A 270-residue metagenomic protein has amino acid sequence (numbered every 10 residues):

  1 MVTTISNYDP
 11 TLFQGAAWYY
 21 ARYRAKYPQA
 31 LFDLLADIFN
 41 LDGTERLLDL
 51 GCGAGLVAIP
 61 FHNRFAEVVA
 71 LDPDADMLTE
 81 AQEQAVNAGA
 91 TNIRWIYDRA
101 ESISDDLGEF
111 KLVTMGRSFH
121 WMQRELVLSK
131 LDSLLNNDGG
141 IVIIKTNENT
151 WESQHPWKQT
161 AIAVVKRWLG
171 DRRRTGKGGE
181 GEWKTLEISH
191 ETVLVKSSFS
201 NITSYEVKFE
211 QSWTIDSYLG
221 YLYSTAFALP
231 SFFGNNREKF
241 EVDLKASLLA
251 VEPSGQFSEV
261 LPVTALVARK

Functional and structural regions predicted by a protein language model:
V2-D42: Conserved class I S-adenosyl-L-methionine
R46, A54-S102: Class I SAM-dependent methyltransferase SAM/SAH-binding core
L50: Conserved beta-strand/loop positions that form the S-adenosyl-L-methionine
S104-V113: A short acidic, Gly/Pro-enriched loop at the edge of an enzyme's catalytic core that lines a small-molecule cofactor
L112-M115, R124: A short beta-strand submotif of the Rossmann-like class I SAM-dependent methyltransferase core that lines
L126-N137: A short glycine-rich, Lys/Arg-flanked "PGG" loop and its adjoining helix->strand segment in the class I
N136-F209: Conserved catalytic/acceptor-binding region of the Class I
E182-K184, I188-K270: Conserved Class I S-adenosyl-L-methionine
